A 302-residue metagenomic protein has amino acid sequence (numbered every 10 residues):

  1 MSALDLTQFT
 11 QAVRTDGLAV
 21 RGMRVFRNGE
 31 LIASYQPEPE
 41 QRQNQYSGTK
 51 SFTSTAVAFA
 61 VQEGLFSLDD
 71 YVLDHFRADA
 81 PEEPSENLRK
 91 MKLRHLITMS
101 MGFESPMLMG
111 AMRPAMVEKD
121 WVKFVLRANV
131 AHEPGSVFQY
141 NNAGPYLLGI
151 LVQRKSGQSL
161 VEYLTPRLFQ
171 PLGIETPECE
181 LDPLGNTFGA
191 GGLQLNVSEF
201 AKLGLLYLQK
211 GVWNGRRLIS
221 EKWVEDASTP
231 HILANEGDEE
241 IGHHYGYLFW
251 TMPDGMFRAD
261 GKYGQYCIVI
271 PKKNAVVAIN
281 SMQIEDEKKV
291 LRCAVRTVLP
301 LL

Functional and structural regions predicted by a protein language model:
D5-P39, L68, I268, N274-A278: A short, well-structured edge-of-sheet supersecondary motif
G17, R27, G261-L302: Structured C-terminal helix/loop/strand segments within mature extracytoplasmic catalytic/sensor domains
G29, N44-D69, L96, L148-V152 (+1 more regions): Active-site SXXK
P37-Q41, Q283-E285: A short acidic/small-residue loop/turn micro-motif
L65-M101, R127, K155-L195: Active-site helix/loop module of the DD-peptidase/beta-lactamase fold, centered on the serine-lysine SxxK catalytic
M101-L181: A small/polar active-site loop signature that marks catalytic segments
L147-L151, G191-V212, Q265-N280: Active-site-proximal alpha-helical segments within enzyme catalytic domains
T176, V224-V277: Active-site Gly/Thr loop motif
